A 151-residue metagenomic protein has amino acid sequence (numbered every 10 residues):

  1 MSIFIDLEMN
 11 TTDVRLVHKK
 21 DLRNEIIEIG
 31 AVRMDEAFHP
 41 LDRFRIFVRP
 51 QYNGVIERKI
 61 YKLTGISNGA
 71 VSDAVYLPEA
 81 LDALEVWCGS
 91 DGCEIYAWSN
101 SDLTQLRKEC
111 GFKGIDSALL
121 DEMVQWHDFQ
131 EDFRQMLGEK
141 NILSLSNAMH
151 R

Functional and structural regions predicted by a protein language model:
M1-A37: Entry/capping segment at the start of metal-dependent catalytic domains with acidic active-site entry clusters
V14-L16, D73, M136: Short, function-defining helix-loop hinge/capping sites that tune catalysis or transport
V17-K19, Y76, E139: Single-residue recognition of alpha-helix boundary sites
L22-I29, R33-T64, V86-R151: Metal-dependent phosphoesterase core characteristic of DEDDh/y 3'-5' exonuclease domains
Y61-L81: Metal-dependent phosphoesterase signature
